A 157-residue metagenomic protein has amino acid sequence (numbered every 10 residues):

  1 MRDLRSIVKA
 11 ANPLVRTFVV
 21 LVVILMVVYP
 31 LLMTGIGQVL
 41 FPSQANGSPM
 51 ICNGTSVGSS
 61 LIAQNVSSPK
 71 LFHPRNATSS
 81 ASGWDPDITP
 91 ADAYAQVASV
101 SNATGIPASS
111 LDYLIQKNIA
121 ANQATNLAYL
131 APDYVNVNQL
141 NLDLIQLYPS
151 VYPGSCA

Functional and structural regions predicted by a protein language model:
M1-R2: Transmembrane alpha-helical segments of polytopic membrane transport and secretion proteins
R5-K9, P13, T17-Q96, V100-A103 (+1 more regions): Flexible, solvent-exposed loop/hinge segments and secondary-structure transition points
N102, K117-A157: Extracytoplasmic/periplasmic C-terminal soluble domains
